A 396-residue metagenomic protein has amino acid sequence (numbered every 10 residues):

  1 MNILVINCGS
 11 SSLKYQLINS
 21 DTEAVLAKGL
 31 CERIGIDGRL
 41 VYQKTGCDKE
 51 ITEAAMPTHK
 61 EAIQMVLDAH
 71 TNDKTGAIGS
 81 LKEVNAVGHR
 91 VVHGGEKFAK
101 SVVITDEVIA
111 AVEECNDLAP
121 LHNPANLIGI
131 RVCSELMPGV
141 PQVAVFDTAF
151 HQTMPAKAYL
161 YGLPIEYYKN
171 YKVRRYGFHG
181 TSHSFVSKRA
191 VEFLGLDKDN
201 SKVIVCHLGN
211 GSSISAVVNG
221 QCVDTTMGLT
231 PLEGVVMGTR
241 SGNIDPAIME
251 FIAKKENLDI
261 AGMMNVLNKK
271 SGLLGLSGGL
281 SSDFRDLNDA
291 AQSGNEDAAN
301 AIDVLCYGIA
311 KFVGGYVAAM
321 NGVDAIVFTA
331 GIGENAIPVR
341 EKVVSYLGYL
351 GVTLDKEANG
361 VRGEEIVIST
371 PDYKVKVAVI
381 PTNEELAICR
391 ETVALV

Functional and structural regions predicted by a protein language model:
M1-L4: Extreme N-terminal starter segment of soluble prokaryotic enzymes
G9, H89-V92, L208, V327-N335: Glycine-rich beta-strand-to-loop/alpha-helix junction loops that act as flexible
S12-M56, G228: Short glycine-rich, Thr/Ser-proximal phosphate-binding strand/loop in the N-terminal lobe of ATP-dependent enzymes
H70-H122, V143, A149-A158: Short beta-strand-loop/turn "lid" adjacent to the catalytic site in phosphate-handling enzymes
F150-K255: Glycine-rich phosphate-binding loop of actin/hexokinase-like ATP-binding domains
V218, D224-D259, N265, A330-V361: Catalytic phosphate/nucleotide-handling subdomain of diverse soluble enzymes
E256-A301: A mobile "lid/hinge" subdomain adjacent to the ATP/sugar-phosphate binding pocket shared across diverse ATP-dependent
D297-A299, D303-A319, V323-D324, G333-V396: Internal helix-turn-beta structural module
